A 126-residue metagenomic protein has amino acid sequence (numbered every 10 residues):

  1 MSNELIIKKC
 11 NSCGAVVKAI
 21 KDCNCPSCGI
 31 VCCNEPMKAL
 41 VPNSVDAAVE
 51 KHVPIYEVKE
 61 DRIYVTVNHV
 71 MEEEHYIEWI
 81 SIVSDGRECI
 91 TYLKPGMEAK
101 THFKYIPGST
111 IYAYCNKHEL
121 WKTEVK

Functional and structural regions predicted by a protein language model:
S2-G14, K18-N24: Intrinsically disordered, low-complexity linker/tail regions enriched in polar/charged residues
L5, N24-S27, P107-T110: Flanking scaffold residues of small Cys/His-coordinated metal-binding clusters
C10-C13, C32, C115: Short cysteine-rich clusters marking metal-coordination/redox-active sites
V17, P36-M37, E119: Cys/His-rich microdomains that often coordinate metals
C25-P36: Cysteine-rich micro-motifs
P36-E50: Short metal-binding segments enriched for Cys and/or His
V65-V67, E98-I106: Exposed aromatic-hydrophobic patches
K117-K126: Edge beta-strands of extracellular beta-sandwich domains
